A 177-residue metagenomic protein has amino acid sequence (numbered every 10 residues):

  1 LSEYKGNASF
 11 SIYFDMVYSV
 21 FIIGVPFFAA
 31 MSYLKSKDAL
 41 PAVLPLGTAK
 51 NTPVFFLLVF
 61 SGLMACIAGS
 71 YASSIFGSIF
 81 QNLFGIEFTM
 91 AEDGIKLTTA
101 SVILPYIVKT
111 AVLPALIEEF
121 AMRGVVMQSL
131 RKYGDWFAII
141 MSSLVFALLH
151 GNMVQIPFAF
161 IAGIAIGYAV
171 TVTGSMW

Functional and structural regions predicted by a protein language model:
L1-K35: Alpha-helical transmembrane segments in multi-pass membrane proteins
F21, T48, V59, V108 (+7 more regions): Residue-level signature of the transmembrane alpha-helical core of multi-pass small-molecule transporters
V25-L34, V108-S129: Transmembrane alpha-helical segments in integral membrane proteins
A29-L40, A169-T173: Structural signal for the C-terminal ends of transmembrane alpha-helices and the immediately following loop
P45-P114: Juxtamembrane helix-loop-helix connectors linking adjacent transmembrane helices in multi-pass membrane enzymes
I67, S143-G151: Aromatic-anchored segments of alpha-helical transmembrane domains
I117-M141, Y168-S175: Membrane-interface helix/loop boundary segments of multi-pass membrane proteins
A147-L148, Q155-W177: Functionally important transmembrane alpha-helices
